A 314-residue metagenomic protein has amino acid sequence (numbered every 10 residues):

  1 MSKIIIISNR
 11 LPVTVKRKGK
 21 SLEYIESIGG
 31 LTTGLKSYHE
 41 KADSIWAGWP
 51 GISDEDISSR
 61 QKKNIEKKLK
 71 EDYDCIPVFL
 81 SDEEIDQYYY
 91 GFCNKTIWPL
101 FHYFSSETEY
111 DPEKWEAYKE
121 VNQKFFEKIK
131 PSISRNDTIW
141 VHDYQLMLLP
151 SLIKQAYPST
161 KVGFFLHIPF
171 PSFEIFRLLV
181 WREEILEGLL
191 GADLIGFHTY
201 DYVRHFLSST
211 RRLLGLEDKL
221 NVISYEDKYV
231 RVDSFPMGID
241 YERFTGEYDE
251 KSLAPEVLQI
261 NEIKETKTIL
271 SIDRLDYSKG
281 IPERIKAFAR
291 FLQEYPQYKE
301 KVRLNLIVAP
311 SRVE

Functional and structural regions predicted by a protein language model:
M1-E314: Catalytic cores of carbohydrate-active enzymes across secretory and cytosolic contexts
